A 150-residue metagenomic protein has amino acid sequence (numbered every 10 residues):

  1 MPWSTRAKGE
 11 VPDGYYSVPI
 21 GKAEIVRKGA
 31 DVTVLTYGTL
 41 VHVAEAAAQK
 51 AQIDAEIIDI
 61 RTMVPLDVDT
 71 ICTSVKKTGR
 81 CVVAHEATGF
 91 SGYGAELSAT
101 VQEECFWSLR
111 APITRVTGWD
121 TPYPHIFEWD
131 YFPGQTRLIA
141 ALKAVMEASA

Functional and structural regions predicted by a protein language model:
M1-A150: Thiamine diphosphate
